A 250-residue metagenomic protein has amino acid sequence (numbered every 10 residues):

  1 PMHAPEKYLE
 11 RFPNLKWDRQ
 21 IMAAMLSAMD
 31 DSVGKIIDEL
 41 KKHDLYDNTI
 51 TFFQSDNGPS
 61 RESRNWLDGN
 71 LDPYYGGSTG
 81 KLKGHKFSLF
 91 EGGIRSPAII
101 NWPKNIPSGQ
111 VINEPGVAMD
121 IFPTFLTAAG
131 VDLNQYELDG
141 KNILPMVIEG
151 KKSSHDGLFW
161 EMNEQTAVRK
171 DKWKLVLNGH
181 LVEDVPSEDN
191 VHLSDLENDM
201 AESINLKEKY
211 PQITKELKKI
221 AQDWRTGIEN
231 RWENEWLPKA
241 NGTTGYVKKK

Functional and structural regions predicted by a protein language model:
P1-M22, S60-R61, W66-G69: Active-site His/acidic residue clusters
P1-R11, K41-F52, E91, E216: Active-site regions of oxyanion-processing enzymes, predominantly non-cytosolic
R19, G34-H43, L71-E137, K141-S153: Substrate-binding rim/cap in mid-to-C-terminal beta-strand-loop elements of soluble/periplasmic
Q20, S27-G34, G116-P123, K141 (+4 more regions): A structural signal for well-ordered alpha-helical segments within the folded catalytic domains of diverse enzymes
L26, V33, I50-S55, P97-A98 (+3 more regions): Beta-strand elements within well-structured catalytic alpha/beta cores of enzymes that handle phosphate/sulfate esters
A28-W66: Metal-dependent active-site segment of extracytoplasmic phospho-/sulfohydrolases and closely related
L45-T51, S153-D156, K170-W173: Loop/turn elements at helix/coil->beta-strand transitions in domains of secreted/extracellular proteins
P73, I121, K170, G179-E183 (+2 more regions): Long, internal low-complexity/basic segments
